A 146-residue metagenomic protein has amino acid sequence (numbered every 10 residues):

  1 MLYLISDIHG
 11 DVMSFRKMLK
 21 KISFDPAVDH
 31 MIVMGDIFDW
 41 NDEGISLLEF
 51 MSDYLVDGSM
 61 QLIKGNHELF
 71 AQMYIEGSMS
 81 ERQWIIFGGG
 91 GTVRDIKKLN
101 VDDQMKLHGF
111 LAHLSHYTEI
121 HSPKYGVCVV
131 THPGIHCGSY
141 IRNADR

Functional and structural regions predicted by a protein language model:
M1-F50: N-terminal active-site segment of His-dependent metallophosphoesterases
M1-L2, H30, S59-Q61, C128: Beta-sheet entry/capping signal
L2-Y3, S14, M31, Q104 (+3 more regions): Aromatic-enriched hydrophobic runs in primary sequence
D7, M31, D36, G65-N66 (+3 more regions): Divalent metal-coordination and catalytic microenvironments
R16, Q72, Y140-I141: A short local structural element in Rossmann-fold oxidoreductases
N41-L48, S52-I120, K124-V127, A144: Active-site neighborhood of divalent metal-dependent phosphoester bond hydrolases
S80, I135-R146: Active-site-proximal segments of metal-dependent phosphoesterases and phosphodiesterases across multiple
S122-P123, T131-I135: Short, well-ordered beta-to-alpha junction loops that form the rim of enzyme active sites and present histidine/acidic
